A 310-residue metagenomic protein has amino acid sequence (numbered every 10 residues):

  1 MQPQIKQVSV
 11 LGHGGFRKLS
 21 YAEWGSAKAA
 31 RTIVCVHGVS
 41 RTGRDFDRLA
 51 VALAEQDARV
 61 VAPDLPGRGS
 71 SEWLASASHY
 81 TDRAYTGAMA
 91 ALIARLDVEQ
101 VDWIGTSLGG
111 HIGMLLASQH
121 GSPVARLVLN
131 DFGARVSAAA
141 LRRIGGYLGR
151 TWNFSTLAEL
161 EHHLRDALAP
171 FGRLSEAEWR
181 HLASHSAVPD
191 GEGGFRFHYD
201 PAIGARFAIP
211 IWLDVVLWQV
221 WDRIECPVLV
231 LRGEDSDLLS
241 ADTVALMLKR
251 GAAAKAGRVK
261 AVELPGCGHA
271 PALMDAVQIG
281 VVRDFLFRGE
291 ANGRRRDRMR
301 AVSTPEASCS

Functional and structural regions predicted by a protein language model:
M1-I33, E55-A58, K260, V277 (+1 more regions): Alpha/beta-hydrolase fold catalytic core
H13-G15, A62-I104: Active-site loop/oxyanion-hole signature of alpha/beta-hydrolase fold enzymes
A22-E72: Conserved HGGG/HGGXW glycine-rich cap/lid loop of the alpha/beta-hydrolase fold
D64-G69, G133, P265-G268: Short beta-to-alpha linker loops that shape the active-site pocket of alpha/beta-hydrolase fold enzymes
E99-A138: Conserved hydrolase catalytic core segment
H162-L229: Alpha/beta-hydrolase
R223-C267: Conserved loop-alpha-helix segment in the C-terminal half of the alpha/beta-hydrolase fold that carries the catalytic
L264-V277: Catalytic histidine-centered segment of alpha/beta-hydrolase-like enzymes
